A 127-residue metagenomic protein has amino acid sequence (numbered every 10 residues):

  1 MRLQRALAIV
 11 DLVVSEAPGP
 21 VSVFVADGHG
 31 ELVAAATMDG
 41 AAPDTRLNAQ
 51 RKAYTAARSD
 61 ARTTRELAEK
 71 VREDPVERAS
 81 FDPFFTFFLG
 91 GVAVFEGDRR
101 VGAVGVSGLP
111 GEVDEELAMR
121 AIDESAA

Functional and structural regions predicted by a protein language model:
M1-A127: Flexible, solvent-exposed loop/hinge segments and secondary-structure transition points
